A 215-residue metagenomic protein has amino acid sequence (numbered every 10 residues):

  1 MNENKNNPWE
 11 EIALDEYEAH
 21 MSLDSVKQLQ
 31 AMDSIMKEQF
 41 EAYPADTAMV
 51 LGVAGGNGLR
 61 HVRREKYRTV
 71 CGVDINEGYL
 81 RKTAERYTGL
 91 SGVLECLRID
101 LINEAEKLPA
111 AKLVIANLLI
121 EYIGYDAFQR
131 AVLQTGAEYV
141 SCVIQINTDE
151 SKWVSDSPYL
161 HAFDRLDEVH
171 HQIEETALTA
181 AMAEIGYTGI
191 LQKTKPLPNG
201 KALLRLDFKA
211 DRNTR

Functional and structural regions predicted by a protein language model:
M1-Y43: Class I SAM-dependent methyltransferase Rossmann-like catalytic core, especially the SAM/SAH-binding loop
D46, K112, E138: Conserved acidic residues
T47-E104: Class I SAM-dependent methyltransferase SAM/SAH-binding core
K112-D126: A short SAM/SAH-binding and catalytic strip from SAM-dependent methyltransferases
G136-S151: Conserved beta-strand signature within the Rossmann-like core of class I S-adenosyl-L-methionine
N147-V169: Short, glycine-/aromatic-enriched active-site segment of Class I SAM-dependent methyltransferases
L166-G186: Short alpha-helix
L191-R215: Core SAM-dependent methyltransferase catalytic element
